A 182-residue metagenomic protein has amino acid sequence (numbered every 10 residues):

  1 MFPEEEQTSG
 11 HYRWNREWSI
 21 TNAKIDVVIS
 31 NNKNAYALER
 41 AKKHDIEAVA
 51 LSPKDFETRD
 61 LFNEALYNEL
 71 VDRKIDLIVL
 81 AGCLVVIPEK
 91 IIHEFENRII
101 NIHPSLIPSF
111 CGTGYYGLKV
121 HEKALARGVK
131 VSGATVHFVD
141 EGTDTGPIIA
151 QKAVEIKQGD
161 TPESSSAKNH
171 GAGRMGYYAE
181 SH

Functional and structural regions predicted by a protein language model:
M1-H182: One-carbon transfer enzymes
